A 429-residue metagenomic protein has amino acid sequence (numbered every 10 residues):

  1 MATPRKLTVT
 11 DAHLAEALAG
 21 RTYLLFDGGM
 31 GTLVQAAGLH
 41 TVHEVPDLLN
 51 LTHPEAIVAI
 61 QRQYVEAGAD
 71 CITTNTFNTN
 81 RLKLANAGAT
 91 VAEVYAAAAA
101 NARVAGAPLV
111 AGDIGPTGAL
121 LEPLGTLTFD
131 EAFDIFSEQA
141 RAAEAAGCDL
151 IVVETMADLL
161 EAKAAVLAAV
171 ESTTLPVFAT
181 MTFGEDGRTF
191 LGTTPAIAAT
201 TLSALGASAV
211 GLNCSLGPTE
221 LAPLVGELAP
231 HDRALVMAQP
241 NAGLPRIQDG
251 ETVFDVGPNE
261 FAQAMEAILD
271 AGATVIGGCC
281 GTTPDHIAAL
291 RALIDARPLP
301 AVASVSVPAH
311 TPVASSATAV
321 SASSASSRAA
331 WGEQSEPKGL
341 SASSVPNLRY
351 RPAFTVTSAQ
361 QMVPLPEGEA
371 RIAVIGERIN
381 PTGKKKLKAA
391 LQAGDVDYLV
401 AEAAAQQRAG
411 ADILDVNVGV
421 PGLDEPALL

Functional and structural regions predicted by a protein language model:
M1-T318, A322, A329, E333 (+1 more regions): Domain-level signal for soluble alpha/beta catalytic cores
